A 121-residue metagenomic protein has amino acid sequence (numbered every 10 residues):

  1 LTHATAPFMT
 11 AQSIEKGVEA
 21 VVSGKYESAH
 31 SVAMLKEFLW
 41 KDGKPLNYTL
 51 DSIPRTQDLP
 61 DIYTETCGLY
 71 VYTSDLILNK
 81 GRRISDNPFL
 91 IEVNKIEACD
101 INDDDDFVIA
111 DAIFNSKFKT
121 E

Functional and structural regions predicted by a protein language model:
A4-N94: Conserved core of the sugar-phosphate nucleotidyltransferase
N79, I91-E92, E97-E121: Hydrophobic helical membrane-anchoring modules
